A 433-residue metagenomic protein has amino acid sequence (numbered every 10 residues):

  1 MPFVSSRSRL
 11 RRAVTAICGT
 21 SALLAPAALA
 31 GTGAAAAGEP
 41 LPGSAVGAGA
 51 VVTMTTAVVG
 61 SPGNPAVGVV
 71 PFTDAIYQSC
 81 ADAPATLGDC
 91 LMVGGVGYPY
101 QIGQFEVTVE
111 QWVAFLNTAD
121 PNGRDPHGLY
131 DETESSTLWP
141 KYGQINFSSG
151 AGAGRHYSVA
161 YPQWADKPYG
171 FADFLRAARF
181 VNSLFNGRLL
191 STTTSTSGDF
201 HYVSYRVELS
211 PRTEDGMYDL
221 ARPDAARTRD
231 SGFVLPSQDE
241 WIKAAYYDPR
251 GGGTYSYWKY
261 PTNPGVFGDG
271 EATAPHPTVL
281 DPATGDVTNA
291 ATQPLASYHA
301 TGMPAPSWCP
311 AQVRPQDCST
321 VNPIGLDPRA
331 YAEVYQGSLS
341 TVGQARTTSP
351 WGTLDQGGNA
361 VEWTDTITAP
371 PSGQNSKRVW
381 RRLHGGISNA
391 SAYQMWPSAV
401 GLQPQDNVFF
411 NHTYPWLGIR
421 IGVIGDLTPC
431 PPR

Functional and structural regions predicted by a protein language model:
M1-L10: N-terminal secretory signal peptides that target proteins for export/translocation
A16-A28: Bacterial N-terminal signal peptides
G38-P71, R222-A226, D230-L235: GGW-centered surface loops in extracellular recognition modules
G43, N64-Y77, V109-A114, P121-G128 (+5 more regions): Short, solvent-exposed loop/turn elements at domain surfaces
P62-P65, V107, N117-N122, F185-N186 (+7 more regions): Acidic glycine-/aspartate-rich tracts in secreted/extracellular proteins
L91-Q238, A244-E271: Active-site microenvironments of metalloenzymes and redox enzymes
R222-T228, T273-G357: Short, well-ordered junction/capping motifs at the entry into regular secondary structure
R346-S349, P370-R433: Disulfide-stabilized, aromatic/cysteine-rich ligand-recognition loop
